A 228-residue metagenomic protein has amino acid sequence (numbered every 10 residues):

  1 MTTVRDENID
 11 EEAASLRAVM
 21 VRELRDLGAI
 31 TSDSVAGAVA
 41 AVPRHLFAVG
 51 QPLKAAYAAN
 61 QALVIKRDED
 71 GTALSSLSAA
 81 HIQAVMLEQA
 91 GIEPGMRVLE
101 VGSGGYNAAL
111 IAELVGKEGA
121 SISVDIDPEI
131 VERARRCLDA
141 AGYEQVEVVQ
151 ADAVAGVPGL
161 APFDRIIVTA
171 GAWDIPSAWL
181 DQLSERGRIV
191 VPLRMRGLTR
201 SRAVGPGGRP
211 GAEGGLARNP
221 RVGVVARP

Functional and structural regions predicted by a protein language model:
T2-V101, Y106-L114, I130-E132, D139-A140 (+1 more regions): Class I SAM-dependent transferase core
E88-V190, R194-R202: Conserved nucleotide-cofactor-binding alpha/beta core module
R194-P228: Active-site capping/gating segments
